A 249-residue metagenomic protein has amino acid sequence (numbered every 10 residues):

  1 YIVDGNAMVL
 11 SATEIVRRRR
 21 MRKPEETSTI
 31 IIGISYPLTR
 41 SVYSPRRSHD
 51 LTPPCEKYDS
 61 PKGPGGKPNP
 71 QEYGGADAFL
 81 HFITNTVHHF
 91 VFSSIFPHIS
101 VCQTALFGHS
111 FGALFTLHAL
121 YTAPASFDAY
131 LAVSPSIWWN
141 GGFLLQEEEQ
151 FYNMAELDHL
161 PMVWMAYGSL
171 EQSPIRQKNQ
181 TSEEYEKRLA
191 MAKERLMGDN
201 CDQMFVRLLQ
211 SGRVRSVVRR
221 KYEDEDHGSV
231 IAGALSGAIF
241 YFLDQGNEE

Functional and structural regions predicted by a protein language model:
Y1-E249: Non-catalytic cap/lid and distal C-terminal segments of serine-dependent acyl enzymes
